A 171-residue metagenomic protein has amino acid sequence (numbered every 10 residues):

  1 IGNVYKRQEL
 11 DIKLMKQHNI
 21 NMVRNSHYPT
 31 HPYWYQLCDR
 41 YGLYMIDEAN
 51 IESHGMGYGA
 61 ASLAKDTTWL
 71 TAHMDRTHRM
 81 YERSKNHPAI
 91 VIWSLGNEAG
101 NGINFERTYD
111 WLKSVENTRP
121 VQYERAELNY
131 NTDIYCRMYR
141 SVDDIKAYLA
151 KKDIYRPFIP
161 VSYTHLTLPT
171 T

Functional and structural regions predicted by a protein language model:
I1-Q8, T164-P169: Conserved small/polar residues in nucleotide/adenosyl-binding loops
N3-M22: An acidic-aromatic substrate-binding cleft motif
K13-L14, M22-L166: Substrate-binding/catalytic cleft of secreted carbohydrate-active enzymes, primarily glycoside hydrolases
